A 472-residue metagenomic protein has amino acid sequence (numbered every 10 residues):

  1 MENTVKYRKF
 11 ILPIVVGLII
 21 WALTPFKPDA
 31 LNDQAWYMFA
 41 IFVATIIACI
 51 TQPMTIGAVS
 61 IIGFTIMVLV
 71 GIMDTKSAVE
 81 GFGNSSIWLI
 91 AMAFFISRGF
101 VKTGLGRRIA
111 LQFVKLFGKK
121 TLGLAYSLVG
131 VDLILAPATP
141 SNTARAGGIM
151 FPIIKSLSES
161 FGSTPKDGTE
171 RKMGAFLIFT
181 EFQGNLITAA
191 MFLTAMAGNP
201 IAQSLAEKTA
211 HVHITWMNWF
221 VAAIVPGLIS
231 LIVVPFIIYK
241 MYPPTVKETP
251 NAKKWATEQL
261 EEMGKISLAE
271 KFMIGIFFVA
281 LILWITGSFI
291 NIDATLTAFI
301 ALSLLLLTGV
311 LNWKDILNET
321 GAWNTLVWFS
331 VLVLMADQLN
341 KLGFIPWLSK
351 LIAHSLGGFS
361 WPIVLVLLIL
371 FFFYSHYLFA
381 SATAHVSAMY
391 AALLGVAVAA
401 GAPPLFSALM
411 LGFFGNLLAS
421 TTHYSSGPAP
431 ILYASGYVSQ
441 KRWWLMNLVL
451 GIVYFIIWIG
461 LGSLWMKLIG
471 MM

Functional and structural regions predicted by a protein language model:
M1-T24, N142-A146, F161-G264, F413-M472: Juxtamembrane and boundary regions of transmembrane helices in multi-pass small-molecule transporters and channels
E2-K6, P25-Q34, M54-A58, F113-T121 (+4 more regions): Short, amphipathic, aromatic/basic-enriched membrane-interface segments that mark the entry/exit of transmembrane
L12-I19, A40-I47, I62, I66 (+14 more regions): Lipid-exposed faces of alpha-helical membrane segments in multi-pass integral membrane proteins
F26-N32, M73-G81, I109, E207-W216 (+3 more regions): Membrane-interface helix termini and inter-helical loops of multi-pass transporters
K27-A40, G83-F95, I292-L302, I352-V364 (+1 more regions): Structural signature of hydrophobic alpha-helical transmembrane segments
P28-N32, W36, V43-I61, L231 (+3 more regions): Flexible hinge motifs at transmembrane-helix junctions and intramembrane kinks/re-entrant loops in multi-pass membrane
I46-T55, D132-S141, F182-L193, L283-F289 (+2 more regions): Transmembrane alpha-helix interface/packing and boundary motifs in multi-pass membrane proteins, characterized by
G57-D167, E319, W323-T325, F329-A400: Membrane-embedded alpha-helical segments and adjacent helix-loop junctions characteristic of multi-pass solute
